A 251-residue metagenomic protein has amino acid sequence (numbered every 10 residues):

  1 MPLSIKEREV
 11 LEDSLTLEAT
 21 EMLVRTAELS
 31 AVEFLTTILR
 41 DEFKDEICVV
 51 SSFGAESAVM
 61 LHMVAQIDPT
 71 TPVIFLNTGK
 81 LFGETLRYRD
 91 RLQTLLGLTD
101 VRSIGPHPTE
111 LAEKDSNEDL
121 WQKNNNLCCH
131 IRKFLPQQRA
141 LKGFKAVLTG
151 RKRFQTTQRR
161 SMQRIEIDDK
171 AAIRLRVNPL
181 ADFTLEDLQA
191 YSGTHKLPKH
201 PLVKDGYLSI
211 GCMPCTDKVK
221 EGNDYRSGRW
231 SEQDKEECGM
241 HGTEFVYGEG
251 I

Functional and structural regions predicted by a protein language model:
P2-I251: Nucleotide-activated chemistry modules centered on ATP-dependent adenylation/adenylyltransferase
